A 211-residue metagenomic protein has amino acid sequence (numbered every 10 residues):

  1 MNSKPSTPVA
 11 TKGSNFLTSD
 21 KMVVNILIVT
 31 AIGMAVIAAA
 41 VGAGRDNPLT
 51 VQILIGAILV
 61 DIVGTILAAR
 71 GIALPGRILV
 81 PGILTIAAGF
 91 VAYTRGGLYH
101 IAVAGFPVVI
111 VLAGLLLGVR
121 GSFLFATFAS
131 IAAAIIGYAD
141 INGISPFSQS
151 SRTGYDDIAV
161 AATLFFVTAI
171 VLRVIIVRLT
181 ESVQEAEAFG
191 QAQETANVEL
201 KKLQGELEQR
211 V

Functional and structural regions predicted by a protein language model:
M1-D20, T50, T65, A73 (+5 more regions): Non-catalytic regulatory/interaction regions at protein termini and inter-domain linkers
K21-L112, A129-A134: Hydrophobic transmembrane alpha-helices and their membrane-interface boundaries in multi-pass, membrane-anchored
M34-A38, L79-A102, G114, V119-R173: Hydrophobic transmembrane alpha-helices
G42-R45, D140-F147, T180-A188: Perimembrane helix-loop junctions in membrane proteins
A69, A92, L172-T180, Q184: Membrane-water interface at transmembrane helix exits
V174, E181-V211: Amphipathic alpha-helical coiled-coil "transmission" helices that mediate dimerization and conformational coupling
